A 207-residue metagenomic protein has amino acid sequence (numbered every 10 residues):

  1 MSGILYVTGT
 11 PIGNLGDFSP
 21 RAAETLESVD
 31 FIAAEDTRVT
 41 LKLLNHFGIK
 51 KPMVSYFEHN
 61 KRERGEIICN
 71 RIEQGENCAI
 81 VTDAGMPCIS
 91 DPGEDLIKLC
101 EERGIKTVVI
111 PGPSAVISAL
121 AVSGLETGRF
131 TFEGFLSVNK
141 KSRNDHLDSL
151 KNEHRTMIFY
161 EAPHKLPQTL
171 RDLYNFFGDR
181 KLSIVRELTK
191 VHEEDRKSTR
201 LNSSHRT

Functional and structural regions predicted by a protein language model:
M1-E58: Glycine-rich, flexible N-terminal cofactor/catalytic loop recognition
S2, T156, Y160-R200: A contiguous loop/helix-start segment that scaffolds small-molecule binding in enzyme catalytic cores
G3-L5, E76-A79, T156: Loop/turn-to-beta-strand initiation segments
I12-L15, D83-P87, P163-K165, K190: Short glycine-rich anion-binding loops that position phosphate/pyrophosphate groups of nucleotides and phosphorylated
L26-I32, I105-T107, T156-M157: Short active-site oxyanion
Y56-R62, L136-S137: Conserved helicase motor
D95-E153: Class I SAM-dependent methyltransferase SAM-binding "motif I" and its flanking Rossmann-like core
L201-T207: Single conserved hydrophobic/aromatic residue that forms the stacking wall/gate of nucleotide- or nucleobase-binding
